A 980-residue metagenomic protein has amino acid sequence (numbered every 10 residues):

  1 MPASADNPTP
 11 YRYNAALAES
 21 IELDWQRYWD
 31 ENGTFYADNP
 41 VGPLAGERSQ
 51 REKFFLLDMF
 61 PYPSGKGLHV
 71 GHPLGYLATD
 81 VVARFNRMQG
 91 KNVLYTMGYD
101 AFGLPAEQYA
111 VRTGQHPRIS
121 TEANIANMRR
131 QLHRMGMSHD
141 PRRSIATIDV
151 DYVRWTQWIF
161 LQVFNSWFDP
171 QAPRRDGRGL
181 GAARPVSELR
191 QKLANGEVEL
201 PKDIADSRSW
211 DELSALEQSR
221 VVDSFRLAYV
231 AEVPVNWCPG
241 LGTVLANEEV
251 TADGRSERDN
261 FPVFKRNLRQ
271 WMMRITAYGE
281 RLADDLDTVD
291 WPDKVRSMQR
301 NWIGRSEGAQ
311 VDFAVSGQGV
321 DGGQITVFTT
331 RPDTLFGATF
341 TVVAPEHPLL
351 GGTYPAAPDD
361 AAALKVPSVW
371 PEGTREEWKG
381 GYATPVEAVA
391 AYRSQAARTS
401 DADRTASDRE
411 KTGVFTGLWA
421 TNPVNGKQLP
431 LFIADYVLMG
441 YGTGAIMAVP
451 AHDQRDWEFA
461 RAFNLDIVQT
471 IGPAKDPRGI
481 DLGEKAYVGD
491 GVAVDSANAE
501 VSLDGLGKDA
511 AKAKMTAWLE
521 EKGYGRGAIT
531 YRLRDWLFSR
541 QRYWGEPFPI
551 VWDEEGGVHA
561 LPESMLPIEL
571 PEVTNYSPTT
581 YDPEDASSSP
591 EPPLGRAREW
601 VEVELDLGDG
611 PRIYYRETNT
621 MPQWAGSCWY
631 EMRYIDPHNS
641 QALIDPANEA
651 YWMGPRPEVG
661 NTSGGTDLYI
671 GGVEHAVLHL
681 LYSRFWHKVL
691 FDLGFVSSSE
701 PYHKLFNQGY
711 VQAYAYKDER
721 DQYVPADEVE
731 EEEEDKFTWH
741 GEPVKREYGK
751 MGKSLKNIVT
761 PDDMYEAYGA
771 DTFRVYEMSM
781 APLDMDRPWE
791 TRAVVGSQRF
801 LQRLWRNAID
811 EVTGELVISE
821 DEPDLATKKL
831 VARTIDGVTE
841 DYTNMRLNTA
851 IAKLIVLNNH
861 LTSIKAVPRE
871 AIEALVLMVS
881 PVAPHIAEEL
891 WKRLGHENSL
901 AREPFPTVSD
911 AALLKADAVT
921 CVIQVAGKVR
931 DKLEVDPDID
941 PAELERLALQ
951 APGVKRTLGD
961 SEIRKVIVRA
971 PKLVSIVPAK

Functional and structural regions predicted by a protein language model:
M1-S49, A361-A362, I446, L465-P477 (+11 more regions): Basic, alpha-helical terminal appendages of large translation-related enzymes
P2-A18, L23-D24, Y28-N32, T113-I325 (+8 more regions): Residue patterns forming the tRNA-binding/recognition surfaces of aminoacyl-tRNA synthetases and related DALR
P8-L57, R87-T96, S120-A126, W291 (+3 more regions): Conserved oxyanion/phosphate-binding beta-strand-loop segments in alpha/beta enzyme cores
R12-A16, L104, R305-Q310, G472-K475 (+10 more regions): Long, charged, mostly alpha-helical binding arms that flank functional sites
P40-P117, T121, I145-T156, V327-T330 (+2 more regions): N-terminal catalytic cores of NTP/NDP-binding nucleotidyl/phosphoryl-transfer enzymes
T79-D80, N92, G351-A474, G479-D481 (+1 more regions): Catalytic alpha/beta core of large soluble enzyme barrels
D100, Q171-R174, S224, Y229-N236 (+7 more regions): Helix-rich, typically C-terminal accessory recognition domains appended to large enzymatic cores
M272-S306, P348-V414, L566-E599, L875-P904: Amphipathic alpha-helical
